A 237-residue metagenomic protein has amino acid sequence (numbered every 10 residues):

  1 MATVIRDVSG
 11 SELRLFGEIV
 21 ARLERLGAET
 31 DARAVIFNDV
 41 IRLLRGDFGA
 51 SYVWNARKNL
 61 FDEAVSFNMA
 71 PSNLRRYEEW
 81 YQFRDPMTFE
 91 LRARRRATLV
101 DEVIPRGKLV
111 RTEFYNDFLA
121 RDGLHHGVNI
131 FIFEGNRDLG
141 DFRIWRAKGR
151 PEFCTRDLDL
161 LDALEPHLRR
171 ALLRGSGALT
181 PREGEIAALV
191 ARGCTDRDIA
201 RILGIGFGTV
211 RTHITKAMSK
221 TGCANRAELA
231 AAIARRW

Functional and structural regions predicted by a protein language model:
A2-G149, P166: Regulatory input/activation interfaces that engage signals or partners
F16-G17, K148-T180: Juxtadomain coupling helices with adjacent low-complexity linkers
D162, A188, R201, A231: A cross-family signal for key residues in well-ordered alpha-helices that form functional helical elements
R182-I186: The N-cap/first-turn positions of alpha helices within or immediately adjacent to helix-turn-helix DNA-binding domains
V190-C194, I233: Short helix-to-turn junction characteristic of helix-turn-helix DNA-binding domains, especially the helix
G193-E228: Recognition helix of helix-turn-helix DNA-binding domains
A231-W237: Intrinsically disordered, low-complexity basic tails/linkers immediately adjacent to helix-turn-helix/homeobox/MYB/SANT
